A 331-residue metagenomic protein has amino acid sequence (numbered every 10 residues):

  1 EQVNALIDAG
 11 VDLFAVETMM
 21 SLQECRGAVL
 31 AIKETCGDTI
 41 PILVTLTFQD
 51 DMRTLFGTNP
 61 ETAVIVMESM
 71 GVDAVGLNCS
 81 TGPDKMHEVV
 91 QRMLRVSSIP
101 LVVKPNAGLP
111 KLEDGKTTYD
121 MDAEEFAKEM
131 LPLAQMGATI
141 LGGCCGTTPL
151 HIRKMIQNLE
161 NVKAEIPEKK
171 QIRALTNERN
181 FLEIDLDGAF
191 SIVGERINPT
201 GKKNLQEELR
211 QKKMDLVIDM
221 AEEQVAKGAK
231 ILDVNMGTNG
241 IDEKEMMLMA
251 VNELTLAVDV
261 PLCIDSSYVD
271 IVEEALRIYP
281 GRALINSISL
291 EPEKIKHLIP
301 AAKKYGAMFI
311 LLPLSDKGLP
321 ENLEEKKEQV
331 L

Functional and structural regions predicted by a protein language model:
E1-L331: Domain-level signal for soluble alpha/beta catalytic cores
